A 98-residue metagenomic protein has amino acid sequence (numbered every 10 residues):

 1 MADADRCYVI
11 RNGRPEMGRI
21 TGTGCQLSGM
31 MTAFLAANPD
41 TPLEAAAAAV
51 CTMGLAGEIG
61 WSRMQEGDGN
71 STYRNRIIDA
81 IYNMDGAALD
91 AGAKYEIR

Functional and structural regions predicted by a protein language model:
M1-G18: Conserved phosphate-donor
C7-V9, S28, E44, N75-I78: Structural motif
R14-M31, P42: Short glycine/threonine-rich catalytic loop with a Thr-x-Gly-x-Asp
G29, A33, N83-M84: Transmembrane alpha-helical segments of multi-pass membrane transport proteins and ion-pumping complexes
M31-Y73: Conserved post-catalytic alpha-helical subdomain immediately downstream of the catalytic base and nucleotide-binding
L55-R98: Charged C-terminal helix
